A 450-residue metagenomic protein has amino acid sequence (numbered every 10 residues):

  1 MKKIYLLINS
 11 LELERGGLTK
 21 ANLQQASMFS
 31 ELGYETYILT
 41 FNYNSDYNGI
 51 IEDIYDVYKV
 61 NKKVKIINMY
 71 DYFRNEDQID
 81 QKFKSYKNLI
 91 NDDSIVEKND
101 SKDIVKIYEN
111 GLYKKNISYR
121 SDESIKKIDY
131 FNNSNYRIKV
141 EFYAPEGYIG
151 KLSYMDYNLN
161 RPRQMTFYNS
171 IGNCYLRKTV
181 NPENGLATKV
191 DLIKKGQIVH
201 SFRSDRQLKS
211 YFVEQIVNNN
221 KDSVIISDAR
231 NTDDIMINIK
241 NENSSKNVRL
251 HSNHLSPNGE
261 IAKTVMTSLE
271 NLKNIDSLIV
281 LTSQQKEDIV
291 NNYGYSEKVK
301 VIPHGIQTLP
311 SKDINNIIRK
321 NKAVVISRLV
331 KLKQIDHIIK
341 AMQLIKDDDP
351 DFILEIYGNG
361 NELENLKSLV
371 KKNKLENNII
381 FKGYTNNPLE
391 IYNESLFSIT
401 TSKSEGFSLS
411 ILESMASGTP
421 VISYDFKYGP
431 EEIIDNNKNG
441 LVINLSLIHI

Functional and structural regions predicted by a protein language model:
N247-R249, L255-N258, K273-N291, Y295-P310: Donor nucleotide-sugar binding/catalytic pocket of nucleotide-sugar-dependent glycosyltransferases
I314-K333, I339-M342: Conserved donor-binding/catalytic core segment of Leloir-type glycosyltransferases
Y384, K403: Aromatic "clamp/platform" in nucleotide-sugar-dependent glycosyltransferases that forms part of the donor/acceptor
L389, L396, G418: A short alpha->beta transition loop at the rim of the catalytic pocket in nucleotide-sugar-dependent
S408-I411, P430: Short glycine/serine-rich donor-binding loops of glycosyltransferases
P420-S423: Short hydrophobic beta-strand element within catalytic cores of glycosyltransferases and related nucleotide-activated
F426-K427, E431-N437, L441-V442: Short acidic/histidine- and often glycine-rich active-site loop of Leloir-type glycosyltransferases that engages
I448-I450: Conserved small/polar residues in nucleotide/adenosyl-binding loops
